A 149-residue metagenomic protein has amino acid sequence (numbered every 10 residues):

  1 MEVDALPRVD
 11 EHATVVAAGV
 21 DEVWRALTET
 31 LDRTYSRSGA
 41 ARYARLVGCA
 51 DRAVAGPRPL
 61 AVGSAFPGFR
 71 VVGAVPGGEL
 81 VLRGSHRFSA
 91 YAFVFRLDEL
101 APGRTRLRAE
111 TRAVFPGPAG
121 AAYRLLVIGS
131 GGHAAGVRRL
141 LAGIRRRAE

Functional and structural regions predicted by a protein language model:
M1-A50: Hydrophobic ligand-binding cavity/cleft-lining segments
P7-V15, E79, A92, R104-R108: Intrinsic-disorder/low-complexity, polar/charged segments enriched in Ser/Thr/Lys/Arg/Asp/Glu/Gln
A17-D21, G73-G77, L97-R106, R146: A short, structured loop/turn motif at beta-sheet edges
V23-L27, V71, A109, I144: Hydrophobic pocket/interface hotspot
A50-A65: Secreted/surface-exposed cysteine- and glycine-rich disulfide frameworks
F69-R70, F95: Small-residue-enriched segments and motifs
L80-H86: Short beta-strand segments that buttress and anchor functional surface loops
R87-R138, I144: Beta-strand/loop substructures that line and gate deep hydrophobic ligand-binding cavities in soluble
